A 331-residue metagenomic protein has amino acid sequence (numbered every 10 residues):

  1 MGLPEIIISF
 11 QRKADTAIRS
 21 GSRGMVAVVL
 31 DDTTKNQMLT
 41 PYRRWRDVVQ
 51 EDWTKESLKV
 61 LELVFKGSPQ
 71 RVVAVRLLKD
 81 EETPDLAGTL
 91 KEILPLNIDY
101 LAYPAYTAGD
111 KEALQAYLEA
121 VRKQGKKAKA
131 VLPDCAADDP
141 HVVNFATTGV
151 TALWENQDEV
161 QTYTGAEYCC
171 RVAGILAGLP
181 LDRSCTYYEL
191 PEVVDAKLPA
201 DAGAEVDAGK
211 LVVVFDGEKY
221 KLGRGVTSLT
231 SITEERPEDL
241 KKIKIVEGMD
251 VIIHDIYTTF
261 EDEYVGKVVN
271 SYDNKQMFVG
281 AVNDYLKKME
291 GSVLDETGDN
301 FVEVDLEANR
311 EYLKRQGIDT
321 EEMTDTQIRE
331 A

Functional and structural regions predicted by a protein language model:
M1-P69, F215-A331: Structured, hydrophobic secondary-structure cores that serve as assembly/anchoring elements
L3-S9, Q50-K55, L78-T83, A108-D110 (+5 more regions): A short linear-motif detector with a strong N-terminal bias
Q11-T16, S57-F65, G88-T89, A173-G174 (+2 more regions): Intrinsically disordered, low-complexity boundary segments flanking structured domains
A14-A17, D31-Q37, A87-L90, A120 (+7 more regions): Generic structural signal for short, flexible, solvent-exposed coil/loop and linker residues
R23-M25, N97-D99, K127-A128, A208-K210: Short, surface-exposed beta-edge/turn micro-motifs
S57-E189: Extracellular Cys-Trp
G149-V268, N274: Extended basic-aromatic, gly/pro-enriched interface segments that bind polyanionic ligands
